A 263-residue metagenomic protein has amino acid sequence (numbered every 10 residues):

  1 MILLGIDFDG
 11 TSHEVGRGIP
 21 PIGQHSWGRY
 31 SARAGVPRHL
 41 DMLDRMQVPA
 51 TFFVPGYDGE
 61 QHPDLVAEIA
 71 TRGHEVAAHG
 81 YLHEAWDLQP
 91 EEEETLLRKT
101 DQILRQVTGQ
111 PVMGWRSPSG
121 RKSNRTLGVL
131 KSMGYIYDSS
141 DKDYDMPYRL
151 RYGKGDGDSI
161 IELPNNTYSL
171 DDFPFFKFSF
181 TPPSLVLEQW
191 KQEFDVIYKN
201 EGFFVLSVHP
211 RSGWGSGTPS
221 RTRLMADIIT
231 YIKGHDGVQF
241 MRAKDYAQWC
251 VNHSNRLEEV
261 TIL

Functional and structural regions predicted by a protein language model:
M1-G114, S119-L163, V186-L206, W214-L263: Catalytic alpha-helical scaffold of carbohydrate-active enzymes acting on polysaccharides/glycoconjugates
L163-F180, E201: Positively charged, amphipathic and often flexible ligand-engagement surfaces
